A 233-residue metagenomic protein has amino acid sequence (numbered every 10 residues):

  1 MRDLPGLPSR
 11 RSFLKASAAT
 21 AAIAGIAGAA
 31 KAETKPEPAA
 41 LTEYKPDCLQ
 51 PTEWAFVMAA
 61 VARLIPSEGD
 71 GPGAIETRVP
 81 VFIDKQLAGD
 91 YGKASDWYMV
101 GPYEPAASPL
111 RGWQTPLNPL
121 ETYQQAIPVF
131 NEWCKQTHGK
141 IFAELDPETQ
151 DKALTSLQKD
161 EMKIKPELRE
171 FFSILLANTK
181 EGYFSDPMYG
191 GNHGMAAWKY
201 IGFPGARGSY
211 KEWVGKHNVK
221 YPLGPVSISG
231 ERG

Functional and structural regions predicted by a protein language model:
R2-A21: N-terminal secretory signal peptides and thylakoid transit peptides that target proteins across membranes
R2-D3, L41-E43, T52-A59, D70-G233: Mature-region segments of soluble proteins
I23-A27: Hydrophobic h-region of N-terminal signal peptides that target proteins for export in Gram-negative bacteria
A29-T34: Boundary at the C-terminal end of the N-terminal hydrophobic targeting segment
K35-L49: Short N-terminal segments immediately surrounding and downstream of signal-peptide cleavage
